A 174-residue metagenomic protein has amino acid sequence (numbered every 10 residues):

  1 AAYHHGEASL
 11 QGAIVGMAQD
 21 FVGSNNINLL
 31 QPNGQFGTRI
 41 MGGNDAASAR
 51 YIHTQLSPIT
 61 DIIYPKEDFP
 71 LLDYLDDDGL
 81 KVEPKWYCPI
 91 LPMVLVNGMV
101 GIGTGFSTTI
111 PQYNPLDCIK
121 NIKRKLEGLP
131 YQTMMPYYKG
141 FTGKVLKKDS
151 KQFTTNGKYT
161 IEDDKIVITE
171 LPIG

Functional and structural regions predicted by a protein language model:
A1-Q152: Catalytic phosphate-handling regions of large nucleic-acid enzymes and associated NTPases
Y131-P136, K148-G174: Charged, surface-exposed alpha-helical interface/stalk elements
